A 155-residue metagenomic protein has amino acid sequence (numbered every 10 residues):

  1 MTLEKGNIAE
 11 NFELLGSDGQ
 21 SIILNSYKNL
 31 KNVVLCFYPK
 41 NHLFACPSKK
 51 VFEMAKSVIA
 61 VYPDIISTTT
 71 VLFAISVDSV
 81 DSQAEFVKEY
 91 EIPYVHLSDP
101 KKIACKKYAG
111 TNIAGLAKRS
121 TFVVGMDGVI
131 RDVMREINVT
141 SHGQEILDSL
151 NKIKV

Functional and structural regions predicted by a protein language model:
M1-V155: Chalcogenol-based redox active-site neighborhoods
